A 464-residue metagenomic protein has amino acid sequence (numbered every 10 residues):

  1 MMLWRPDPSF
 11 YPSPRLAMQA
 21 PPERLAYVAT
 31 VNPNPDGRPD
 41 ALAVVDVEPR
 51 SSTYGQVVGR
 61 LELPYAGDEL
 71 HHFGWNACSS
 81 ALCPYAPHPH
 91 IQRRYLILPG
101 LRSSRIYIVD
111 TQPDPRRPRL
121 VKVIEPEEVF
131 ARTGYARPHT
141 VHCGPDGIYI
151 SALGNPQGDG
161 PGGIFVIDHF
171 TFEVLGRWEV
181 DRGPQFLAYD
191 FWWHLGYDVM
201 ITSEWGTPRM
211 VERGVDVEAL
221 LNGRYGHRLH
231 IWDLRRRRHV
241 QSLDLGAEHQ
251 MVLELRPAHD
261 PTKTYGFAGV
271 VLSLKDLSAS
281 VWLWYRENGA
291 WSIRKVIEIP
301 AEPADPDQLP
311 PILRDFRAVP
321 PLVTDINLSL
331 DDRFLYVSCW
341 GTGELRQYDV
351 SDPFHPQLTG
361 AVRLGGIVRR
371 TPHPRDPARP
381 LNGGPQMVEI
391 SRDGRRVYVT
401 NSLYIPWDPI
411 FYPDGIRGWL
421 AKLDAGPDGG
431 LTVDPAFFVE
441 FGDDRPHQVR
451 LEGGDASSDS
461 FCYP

Functional and structural regions predicted by a protein language model:
M2-P6, A17-I91, I97-E125, D159 (+1 more regions): Beta-propeller domains
L3-P22, E69-Q92, G134-P145, W192-D198 (+5 more regions): Structural signature of eukaryotic scaffold interfaces centered on beta-propeller domains
R15, A20-P21, V28-G37, C83-R94 (+5 more regions): Short, conserved, GDST-rich strand-edge loop motifs in beta-rich repeat architectures
V44-T53, I108-R119, H169-F172, I231-R237 (+4 more regions): Short loop/turn segments immediately following beta-strands, especially the blade-tip and inter-blade linker loops
Q56-A77, V121-G134, R177-F186, H239-L253 (+3 more regions): Surface-exposed loop and turn segments in beta-propeller and other repeat-based domains that flank or scaffold
D110-L195: Asp-box/WD-like beta-propeller blade repeats and closely related beta-sheet repeat scaffolds
D181-P353: Beta-propeller domains
